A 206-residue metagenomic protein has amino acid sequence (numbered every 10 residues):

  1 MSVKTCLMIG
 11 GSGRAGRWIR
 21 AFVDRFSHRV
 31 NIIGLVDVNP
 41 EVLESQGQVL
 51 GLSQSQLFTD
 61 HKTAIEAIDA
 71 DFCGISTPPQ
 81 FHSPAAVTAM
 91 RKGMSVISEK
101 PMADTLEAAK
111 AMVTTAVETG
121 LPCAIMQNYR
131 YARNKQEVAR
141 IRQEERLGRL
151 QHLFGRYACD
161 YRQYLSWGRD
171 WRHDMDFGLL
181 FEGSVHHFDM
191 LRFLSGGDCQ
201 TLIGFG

Functional and structural regions predicted by a protein language model:
M1-L52: N-terminal Rossmann-like dinucleotide-binding module
T5, N31-I32, D69-D71, S95 (+1 more regions): Structural signature of beta-strand start/N-cap positions in the alpha/beta core of ABC transporter nucleotide-binding
V30-G34, Q54-S55, D71-C73, G178: Short active-site oxyanion
L52-T115: Beta-loop-alpha module in the N-terminal Rossmann-like domain of NAD(P)-dependent dehydrogenases, especially those
F58, I97, P122-A124, F154 (+1 more regions): Structural detector of well-ordered beta-strand residues that form the stable sheet scaffold of enzyme domains
A111-N128, G148-L153: Rossmann-fold dehydrogenase core element
Y129-G206: Predominantly a Rossmann-like dinucleotide-binding segment in NAD(P)-dependent oxidoreductases
